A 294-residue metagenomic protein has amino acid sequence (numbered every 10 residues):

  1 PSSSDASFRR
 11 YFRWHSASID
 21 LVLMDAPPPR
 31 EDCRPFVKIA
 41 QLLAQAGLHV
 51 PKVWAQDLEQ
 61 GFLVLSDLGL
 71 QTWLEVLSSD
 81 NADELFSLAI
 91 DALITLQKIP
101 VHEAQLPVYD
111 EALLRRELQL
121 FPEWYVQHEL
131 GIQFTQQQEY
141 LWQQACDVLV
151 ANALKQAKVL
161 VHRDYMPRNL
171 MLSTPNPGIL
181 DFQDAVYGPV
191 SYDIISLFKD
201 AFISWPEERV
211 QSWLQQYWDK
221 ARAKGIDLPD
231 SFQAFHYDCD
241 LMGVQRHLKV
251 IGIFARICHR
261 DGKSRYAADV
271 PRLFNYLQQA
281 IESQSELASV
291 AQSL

Functional and structural regions predicted by a protein language model:
P1, R9, S18, E31 (+1 more regions): Regulatory N- and C-terminal appendages and interdomain linkers associated with kinase/kinase-like NTP transferase
F8-H15, L23, L96, C146-I194 (+1 more regions): Active-site acidic catalytic loop and adjacent metal/ATP-binding pocket of ATP-dependent phosphoryl transfer enzymes
F12-L120, V126-L130, L154-K155: ATP-binding pocket architecture of kinase catalytic cores
F36, A82-A89, L114, E139-W142 (+4 more regions): Hydrophobic packing residues in well-ordered alpha-helices of helical domains and bundles
L85, L113, A157, H162 (+2 more regions): Secondary-structure capping and boundary motifs in well-ordered enzyme cores
L120-E129, V190-D227, L241-D261, L273-A280: Active-site activation/catalytic loop segments of kinase-like enzymes and analogous catalytic loops in related
Q127-Y140: Conserved P-loop NTPase mechanochemical-coupling segment
L228-Y237: Histidine/acidic-rich helix-loop-helix segments that form or flank divalent-metal centers in metalloenzyme catalytic
